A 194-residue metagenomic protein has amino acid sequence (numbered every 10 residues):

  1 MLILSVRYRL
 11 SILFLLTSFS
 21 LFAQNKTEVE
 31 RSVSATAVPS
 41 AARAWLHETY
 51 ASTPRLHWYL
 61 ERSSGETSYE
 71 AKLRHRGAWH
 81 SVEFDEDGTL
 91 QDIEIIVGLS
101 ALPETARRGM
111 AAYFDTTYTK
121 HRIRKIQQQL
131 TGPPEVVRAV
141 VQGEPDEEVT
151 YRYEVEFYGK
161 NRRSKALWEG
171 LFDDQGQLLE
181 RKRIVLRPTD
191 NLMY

Functional and structural regions predicted by a protein language model:
M1-T27, L46: Bacterial Sec-dependent N-terminal signal peptides
L15-A37, A111-K120: N-terminal short leaders/motifs
Q24-T67, R74-A78, D85-G98: Short helix/turn-capping signatures at newly exposed starts of structured segments
Y50-E83, R138-L171: Exposed beta-strand-loop-beta-strand "reactive/processing" segments of non-cytosolic proteins
H80-D92, S164-L186: A short, surface-exposed beta-strand/turn
E86-Q129: Long, charged/polar, surface-exposed segments that mediate recognition or autoinhibition
T117-G132, V136-A139, V149-E154: Surface-exposed interaction/gating patches
V185-Y194: Acidic, serine/threonine-rich low-complexity disordered tracts
